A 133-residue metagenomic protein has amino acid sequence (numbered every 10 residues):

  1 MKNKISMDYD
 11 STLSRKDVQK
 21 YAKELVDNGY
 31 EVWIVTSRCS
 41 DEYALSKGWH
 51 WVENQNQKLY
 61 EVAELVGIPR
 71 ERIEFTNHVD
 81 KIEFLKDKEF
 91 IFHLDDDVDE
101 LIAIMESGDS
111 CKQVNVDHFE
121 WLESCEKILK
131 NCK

Functional and structural regions predicted by a protein language model:
M1, C132-K133: Classical N-terminal secretory signal peptides
M1, K86-D87: Residue-level detector of alpha-helix boundary/anchor positions
M1-H78: Alpha-helical substrate-recognition element adjacent to the catalytic core
D87-C132: Acidic, Mg2+-coordinating phosphoryl-transfer loop and its flanking beta/alpha structural elements, shared across
